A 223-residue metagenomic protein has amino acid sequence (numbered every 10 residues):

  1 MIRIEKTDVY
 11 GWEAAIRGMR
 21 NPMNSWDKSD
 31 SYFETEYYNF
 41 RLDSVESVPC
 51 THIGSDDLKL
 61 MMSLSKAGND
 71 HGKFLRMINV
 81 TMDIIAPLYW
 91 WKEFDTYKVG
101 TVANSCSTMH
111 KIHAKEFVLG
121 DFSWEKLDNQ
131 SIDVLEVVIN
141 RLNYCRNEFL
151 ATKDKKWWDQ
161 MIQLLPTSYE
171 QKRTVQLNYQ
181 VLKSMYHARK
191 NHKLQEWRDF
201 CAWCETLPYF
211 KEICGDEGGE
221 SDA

Functional and structural regions predicted by a protein language model:
M1-A223: Family-specific signature for flavin-dependent thymidylate synthase
